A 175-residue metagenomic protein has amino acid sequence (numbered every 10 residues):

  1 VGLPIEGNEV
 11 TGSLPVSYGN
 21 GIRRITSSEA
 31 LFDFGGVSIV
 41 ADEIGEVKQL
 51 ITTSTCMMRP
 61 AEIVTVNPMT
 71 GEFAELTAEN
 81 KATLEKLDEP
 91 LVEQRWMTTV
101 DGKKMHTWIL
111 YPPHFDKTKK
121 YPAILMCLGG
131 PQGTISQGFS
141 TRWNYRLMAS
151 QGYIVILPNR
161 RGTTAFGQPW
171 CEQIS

Functional and structural regions predicted by a protein language model:
P4-G7, T11-G12, T55, R160: Short loop/turn segments immediately following the C-termini of beta-strands
N8-V16, M58-T65: Structural motif
E9-V10, L31-D33: Short beta-strand/turn "edge" motifs
L14-V16, I22, V37-E43: Short, exposed beta-strand/loop patches in secreted or surface proteins that constitute
S17-G21, P68-G71: Short loop/turn segments that connect beta-strands within beta-propeller blades
G21-S28: Blade-edge beta-strand/turn elements of extracellular beta-propeller and related beta-sheet repeat scaffolds
S27, F34-S175: Serine-hydrolase catalytic core recognition
